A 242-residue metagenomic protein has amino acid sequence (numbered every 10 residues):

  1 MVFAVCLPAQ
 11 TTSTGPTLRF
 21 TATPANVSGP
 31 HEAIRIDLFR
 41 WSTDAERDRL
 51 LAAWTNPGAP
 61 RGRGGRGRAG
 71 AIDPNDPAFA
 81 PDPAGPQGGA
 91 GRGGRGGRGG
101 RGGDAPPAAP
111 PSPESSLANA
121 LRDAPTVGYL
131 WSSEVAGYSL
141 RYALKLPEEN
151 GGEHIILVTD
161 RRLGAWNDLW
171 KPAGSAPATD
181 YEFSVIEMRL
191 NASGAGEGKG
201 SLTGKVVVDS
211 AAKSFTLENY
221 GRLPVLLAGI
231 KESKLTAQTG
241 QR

Functional and structural regions predicted by a protein language model:
M1-P8: Bacterial N-terminal signal peptides
T11-E32, P83, W131: Tryptophan-anchored aromatic micro-motifs
P16-L18, E32-I34, G151-E153, S184: Envelope-exposed proteins and targeting segments
P30-R61: Short, flexible N-terminal segments of the mature chain
R49, T55, P60-R61, G70 (+3 more regions): Extended low-complexity, serine/threonine- and proline-enriched intrinsically disordered segments
G58, P113-E114: Feature captures eukaryotic membrane-trafficking machinery centered on endolysosomal pathways and lysosome-related
A59-A108: Disordered, low-complexity segments in secreted/periplasmic proteins that are enriched in proline
P83-G85, P107, S116-R242: Mature extracytoplasmic/lumenal regions of exported proteins
